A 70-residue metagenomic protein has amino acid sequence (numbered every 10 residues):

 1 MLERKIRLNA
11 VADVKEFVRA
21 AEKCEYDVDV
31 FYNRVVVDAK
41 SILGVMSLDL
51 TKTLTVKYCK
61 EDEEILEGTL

Functional and structural regions predicted by a protein language model:
M1-E3, C59: N-terminal-biased segments
E3-N9: Positively charged, low-complexity intrinsically disordered leader regions
R4, Y26-V28, L54: Conserved beta-strand core positions
V11-D27, V35-L50: Amphipathic alpha-helical interaction surfaces in cytosolic regulatory modules
M46-L70: C-terminal structural segments of small proteins and small subunits
